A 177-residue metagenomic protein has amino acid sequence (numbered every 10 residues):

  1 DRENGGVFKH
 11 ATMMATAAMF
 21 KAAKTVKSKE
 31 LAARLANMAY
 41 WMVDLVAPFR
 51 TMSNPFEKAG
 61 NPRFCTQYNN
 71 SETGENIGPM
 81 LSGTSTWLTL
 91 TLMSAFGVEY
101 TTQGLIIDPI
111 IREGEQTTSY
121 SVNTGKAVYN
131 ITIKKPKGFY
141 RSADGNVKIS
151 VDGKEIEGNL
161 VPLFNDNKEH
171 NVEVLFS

Functional and structural regions predicted by a protein language model:
D1-N4, M14-S177: Non-catalytic C-terminal accessory modules of carbohydrate-active enzymes
F8-K9: Generic helix N-cap/helix-start motif at coil->alpha-helix transitions
